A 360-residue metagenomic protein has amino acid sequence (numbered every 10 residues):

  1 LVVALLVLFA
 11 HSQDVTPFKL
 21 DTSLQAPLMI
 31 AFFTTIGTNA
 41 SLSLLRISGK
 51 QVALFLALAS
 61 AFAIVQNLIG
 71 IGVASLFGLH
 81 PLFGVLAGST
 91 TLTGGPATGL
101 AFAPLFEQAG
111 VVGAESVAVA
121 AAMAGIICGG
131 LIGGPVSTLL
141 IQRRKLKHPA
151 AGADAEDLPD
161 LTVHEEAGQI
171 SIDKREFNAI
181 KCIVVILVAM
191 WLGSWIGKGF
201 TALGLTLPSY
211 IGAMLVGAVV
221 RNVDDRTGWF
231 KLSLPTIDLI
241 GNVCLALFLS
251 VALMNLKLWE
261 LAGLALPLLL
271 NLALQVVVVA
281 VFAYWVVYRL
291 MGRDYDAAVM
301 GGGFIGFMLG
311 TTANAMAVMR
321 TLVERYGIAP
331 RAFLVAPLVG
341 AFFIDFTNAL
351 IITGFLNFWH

Functional and structural regions predicted by a protein language model:
L1-T22, T38-L44, H164-Q169, A179-I237 (+1 more regions): Structural signature of multi-pass alpha-helical membrane transport proteins
V2-F9, L56-L68, S89-T98, A218 (+3 more regions): Small-residue-rich segments of transmembrane alpha-helices in multi-pass membrane proteins, especially helix faces
V2-T91, P104-E107, G113, A118: Early transmembrane hairpin of solute transport permeases
K19-F33, L82-S89, G204-V216, I240-G241 (+3 more regions): Structural signature of hydrophobic alpha-helical transmembrane segments
P27-I30, S41-I71, I183, L239 (+1 more regions): Entry/N-cap segments of selected transmembrane alpha helices and their immediately preceding amphipathic helices
V73-V117, A124, V136, G152-L158 (+1 more regions): Alpha-helical membrane segments and immediately flanking helix-loop junctions that form or couple to the substrate/ion
T138-I183, D225-F230: Intrinsically disordered, low-complexity non-transmembrane regions of multi-pass membrane transporters
L350-H360: Juxtamembrane boundary at the C-terminal end of a transmembrane helix
